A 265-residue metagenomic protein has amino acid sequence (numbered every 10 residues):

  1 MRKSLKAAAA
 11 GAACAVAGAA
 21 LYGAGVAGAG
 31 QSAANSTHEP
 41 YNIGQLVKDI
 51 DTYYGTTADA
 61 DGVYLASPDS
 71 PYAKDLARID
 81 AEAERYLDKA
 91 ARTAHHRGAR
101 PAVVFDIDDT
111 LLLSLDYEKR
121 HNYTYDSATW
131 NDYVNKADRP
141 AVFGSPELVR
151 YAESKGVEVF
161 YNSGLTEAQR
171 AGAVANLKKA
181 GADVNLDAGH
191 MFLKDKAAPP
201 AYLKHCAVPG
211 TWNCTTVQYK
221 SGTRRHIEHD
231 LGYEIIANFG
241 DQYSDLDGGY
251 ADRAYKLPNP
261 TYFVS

Functional and structural regions predicted by a protein language model:
R2-F105: Non-catalytic pre-domain segments flanking phosphatase-related domains
K3, G30-H38, R170-S265: C-terminal cap/substrate-recognition subdomain and adjoining C-terminal extension of metal-dependent phosphatase-like
Y64-K74, N131-R139, F160-L165, P209-C214: Second-shell loop/turn segments in exported
E82, Y86-T93, S114, E118 (+3 more regions): Structured segments of extracytoplasmic/periplasmic soluble domains in secreted or envelope-associated proteins
A90-A102, V157-L165, L186-G189, I236-N238: Surface-exposed patches in mature extracellular/periplasmic domains of secreted proteins
P101-S114, Y161: Asp-based phosphoryl-transfer active-site loop
K119-K136: A solvent-exposed, charged loop/short amphipathic helix patch at secondary-structure junctions
N131-F160, E167-A173: Short, acidic loop-to-helix structural element flanking the phosphoryl-transfer center in phosphate-processing enzymes
